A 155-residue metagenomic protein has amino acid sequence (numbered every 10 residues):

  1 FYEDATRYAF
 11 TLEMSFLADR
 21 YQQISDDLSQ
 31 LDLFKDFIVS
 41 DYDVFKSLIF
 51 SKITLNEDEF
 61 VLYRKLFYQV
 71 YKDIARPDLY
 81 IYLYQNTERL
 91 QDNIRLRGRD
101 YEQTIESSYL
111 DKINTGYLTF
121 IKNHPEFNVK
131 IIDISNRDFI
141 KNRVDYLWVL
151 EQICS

Functional and structural regions predicted by a protein language model:
F1-K65: ATP-dependent small-molecule kinase phosphotransfer cores that center on conserved nucleotide phosphate-binding segments
I24-D26, Q69-D73, P125-F127: Short amphipathic alpha-helical segments with coiled-coil-like heptad repeat character
D27-Q30, L66-V70, T119-F120, Q152: A generic secondary-structure signal
L33-F34, R76, P125-E126: Short loop/turn elements that form and flank the Walker-type P-loop nucleotide-binding site in RecA-like NTPase cores
S40, L79-I81, K130-I132: Hydrophobic/aromatic beta-strand patches that form the interior of the parallel beta-sheet core in alpha/beta enzyme
D43, N86, S135: Anionic group-transfer/hydrolysis microenvironments
S47-T115: A glycine- and Lys/Arg-enriched "phosphate-lid" helix/loop adjacent to the NTP-binding pocket of small-molecule kinases
D92-S155: NTP-dependent small-molecule kinase module
